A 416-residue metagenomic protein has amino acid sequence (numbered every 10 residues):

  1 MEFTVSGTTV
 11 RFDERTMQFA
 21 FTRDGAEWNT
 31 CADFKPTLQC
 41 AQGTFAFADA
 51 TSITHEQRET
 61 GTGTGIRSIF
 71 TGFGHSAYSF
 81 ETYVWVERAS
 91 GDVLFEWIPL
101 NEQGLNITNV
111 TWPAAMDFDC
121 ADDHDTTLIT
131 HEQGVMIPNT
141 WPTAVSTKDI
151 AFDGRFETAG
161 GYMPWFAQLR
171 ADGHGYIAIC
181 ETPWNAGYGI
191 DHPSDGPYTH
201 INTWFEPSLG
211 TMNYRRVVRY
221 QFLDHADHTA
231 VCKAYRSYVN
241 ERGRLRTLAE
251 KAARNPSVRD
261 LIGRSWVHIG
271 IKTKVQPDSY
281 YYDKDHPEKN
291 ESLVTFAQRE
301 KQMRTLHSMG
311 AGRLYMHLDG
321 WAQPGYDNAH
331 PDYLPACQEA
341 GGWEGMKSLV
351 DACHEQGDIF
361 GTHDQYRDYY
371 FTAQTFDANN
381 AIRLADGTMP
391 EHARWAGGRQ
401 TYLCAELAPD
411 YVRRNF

Functional and structural regions predicted by a protein language model:
E2-M316, A340, I359: Carbohydrate-recognition beta-sandwich/jelly-roll modules in extracellular/periplasmic carbohydrate-active proteins
H75, N213, K284, D327 (+2 more regions): A generic structural signal for ordered alpha-helices
I137-T147, G342-H354, D358, P390-T401: Short, surface-exposed, charge-dense and proline/glycine-enriched linear segments
V267, L318-R383: Acidic/aromatic-lined carbohydrate-recognition and catalytic surfaces of CAZymes acting on diverse glycans
Q276-D283, P287-F296, C337, I359-T362 (+1 more regions): Active-site-adjacent "subsite" loops/lids of carbohydrate-active enzymes
A297-L314, L318-W321, A336-Q338, C353 (+1 more regions): Active-site and adjacent substrate-binding regions of carbohydrate-active enzymes
